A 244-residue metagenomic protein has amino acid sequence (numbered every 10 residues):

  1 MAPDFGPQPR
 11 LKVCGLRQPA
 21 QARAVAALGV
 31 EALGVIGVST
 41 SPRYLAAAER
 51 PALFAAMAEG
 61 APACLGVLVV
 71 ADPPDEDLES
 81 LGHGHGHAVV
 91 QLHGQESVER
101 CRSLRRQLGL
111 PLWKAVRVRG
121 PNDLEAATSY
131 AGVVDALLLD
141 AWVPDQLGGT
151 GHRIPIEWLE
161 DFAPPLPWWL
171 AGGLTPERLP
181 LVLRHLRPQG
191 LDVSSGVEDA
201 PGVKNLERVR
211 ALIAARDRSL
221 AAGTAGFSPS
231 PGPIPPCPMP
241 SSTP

Functional and structural regions predicted by a protein language model:
M1-P244: Conserved N-terminal beta1-alpha1 strand-loop-helix module at the mouth
